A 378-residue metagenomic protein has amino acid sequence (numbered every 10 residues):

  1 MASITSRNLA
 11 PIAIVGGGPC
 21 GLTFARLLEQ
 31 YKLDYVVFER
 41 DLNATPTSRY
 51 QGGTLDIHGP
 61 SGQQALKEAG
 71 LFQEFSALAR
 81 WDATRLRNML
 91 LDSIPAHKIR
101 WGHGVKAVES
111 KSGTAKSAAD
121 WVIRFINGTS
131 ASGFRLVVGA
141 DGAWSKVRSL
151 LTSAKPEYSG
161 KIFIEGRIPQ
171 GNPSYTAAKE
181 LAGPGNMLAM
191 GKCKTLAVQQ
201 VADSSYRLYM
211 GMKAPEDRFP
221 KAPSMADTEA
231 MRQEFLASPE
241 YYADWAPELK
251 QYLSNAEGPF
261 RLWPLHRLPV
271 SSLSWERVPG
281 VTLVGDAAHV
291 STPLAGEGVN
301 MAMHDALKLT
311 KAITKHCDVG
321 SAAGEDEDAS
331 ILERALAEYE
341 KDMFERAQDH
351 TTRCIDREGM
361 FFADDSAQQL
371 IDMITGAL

Functional and structural regions predicted by a protein language model:
M1-A13, P19, R26-Q30, G59-P60 (+6 more regions): Eukaryotic N-terminal targeting leaders
A2-I12, L27-E29, G52, D56-N172 (+1 more regions): Conserved N-terminal helical subregion
A13-D34, D41, V138-G139, I164 (+1 more regions): Conserved mid-domain beta->alpha element of the FAD-binding
A44: SAM cofactor-binding core of SAM-dependent methyltransferases, primarily the Rossmann-like beta-alpha-beta module
Y50-T54, S224-A226: Short glycine-enriched, charge-decorated loop/helix-capping segments at active-site entrances that position
D82-A83, N127-T129, P169-R261: Conserved FAD/dinucleotide-binding core of flavoprotein oxidoreductases
E109, G133, S145-S149, A197 (+3 more regions): Short catalytic/ligand-binding loop motif for oxyanion handling, primarily in non-cytosolic enzymes, centered on
W144-S145, F163-E165, K194-A197, A288-H289: Histidine-centered metal-chelating micro-motifs
